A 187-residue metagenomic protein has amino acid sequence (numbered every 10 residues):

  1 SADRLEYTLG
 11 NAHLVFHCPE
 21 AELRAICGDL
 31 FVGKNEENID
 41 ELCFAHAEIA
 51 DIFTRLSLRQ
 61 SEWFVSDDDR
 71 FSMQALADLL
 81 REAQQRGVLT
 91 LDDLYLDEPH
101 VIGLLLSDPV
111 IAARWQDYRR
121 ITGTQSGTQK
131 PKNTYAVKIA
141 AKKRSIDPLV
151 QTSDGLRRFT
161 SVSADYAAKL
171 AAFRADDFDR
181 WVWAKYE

Functional and structural regions predicted by a protein language model:
S1-E187: Histidine-centered, transition-metal-coordinating active-site segments
